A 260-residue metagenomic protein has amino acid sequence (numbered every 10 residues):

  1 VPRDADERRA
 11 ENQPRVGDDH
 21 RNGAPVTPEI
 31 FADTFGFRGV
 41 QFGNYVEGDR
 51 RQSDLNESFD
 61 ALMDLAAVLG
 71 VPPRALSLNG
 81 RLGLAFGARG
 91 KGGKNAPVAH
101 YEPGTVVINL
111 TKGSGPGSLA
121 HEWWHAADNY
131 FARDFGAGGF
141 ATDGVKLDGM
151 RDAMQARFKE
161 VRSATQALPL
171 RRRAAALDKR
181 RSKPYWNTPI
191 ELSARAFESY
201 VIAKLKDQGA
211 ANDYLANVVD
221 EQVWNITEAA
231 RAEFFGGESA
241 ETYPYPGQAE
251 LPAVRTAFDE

Functional and structural regions predicted by a protein language model:
P2-N56, V71-E260: Active-site-flanking segments in enzyme catalytic domains
L62: Extended, Lys/Arg-enriched charged tracts that mediate electrostatic binding to polyanionic substrates
L65: Divalent metal-coordination and catalytic microenvironments
